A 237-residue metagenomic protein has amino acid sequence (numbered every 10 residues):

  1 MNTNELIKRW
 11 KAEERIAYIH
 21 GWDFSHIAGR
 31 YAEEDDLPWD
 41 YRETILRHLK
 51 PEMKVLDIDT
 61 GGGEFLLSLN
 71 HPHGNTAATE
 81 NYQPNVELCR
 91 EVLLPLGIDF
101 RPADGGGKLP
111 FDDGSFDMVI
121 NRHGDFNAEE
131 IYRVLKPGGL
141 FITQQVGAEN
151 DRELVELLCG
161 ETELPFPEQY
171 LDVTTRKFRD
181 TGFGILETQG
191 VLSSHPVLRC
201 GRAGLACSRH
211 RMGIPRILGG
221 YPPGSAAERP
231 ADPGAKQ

Functional and structural regions predicted by a protein language model:
M1-H26, D35: N-terminal, positively charged/glycine-rich alpha-helical extensions of SAM-dependent methyltransferases
G21-H26, A32-K54, E64-F65: Conserved alpha-helix/loop element of class I SAM-dependent methyltransferases that forms part of the SAM/SAH-binding
L49, N70, V134-L135: A generic alpha-to-beta junction signature in SAM-dependent methyltransferases
K54-K108: Class I SAM-dependent methyltransferase SAM/SAH-binding core
K108-M118: A short acidic, Gly/Pro-enriched loop at the edge of an enzyme's catalytic core that lines a small-molecule cofactor
F126-I142: A short glycine-rich, Lys/Arg-flanked "PGG" loop and its adjoining helix->strand segment in the class I
G138-S194, I214: Conserved catalytic/acceptor-binding region of the Class I
G184-Q237: Conserved Class I S-adenosyl-L-methionine
